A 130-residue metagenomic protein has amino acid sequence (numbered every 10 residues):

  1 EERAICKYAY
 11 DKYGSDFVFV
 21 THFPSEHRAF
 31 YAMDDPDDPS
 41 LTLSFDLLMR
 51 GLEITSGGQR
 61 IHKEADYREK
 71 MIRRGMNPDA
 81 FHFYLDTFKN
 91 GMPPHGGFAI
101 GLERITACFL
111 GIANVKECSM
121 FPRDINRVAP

Functional and structural regions predicted by a protein language model:
E1-R50, R73-D86, N90-M92: Metal-assisted phosphate- and nucleotidyl-transfer catalytic regions
R28-Y31, S56, A129: Short helix/loop capping segments that flank catalytic or ligand/cofactor-binding pockets
G58-Q59, K63-P130: Active-site pocket scaffolds in enzymes
